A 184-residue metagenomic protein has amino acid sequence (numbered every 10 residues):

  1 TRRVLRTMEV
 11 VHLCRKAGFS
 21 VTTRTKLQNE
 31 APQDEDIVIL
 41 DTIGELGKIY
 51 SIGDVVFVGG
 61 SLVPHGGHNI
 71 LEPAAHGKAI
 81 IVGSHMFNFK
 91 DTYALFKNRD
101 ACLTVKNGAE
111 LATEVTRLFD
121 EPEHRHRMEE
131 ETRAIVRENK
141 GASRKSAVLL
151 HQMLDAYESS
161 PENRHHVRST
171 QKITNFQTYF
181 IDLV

Functional and structural regions predicted by a protein language model:
T1-V184: Nucleotide-activated sugar donor-binding and catalytic core shared by glycosyltransferases and related lipid-linked
